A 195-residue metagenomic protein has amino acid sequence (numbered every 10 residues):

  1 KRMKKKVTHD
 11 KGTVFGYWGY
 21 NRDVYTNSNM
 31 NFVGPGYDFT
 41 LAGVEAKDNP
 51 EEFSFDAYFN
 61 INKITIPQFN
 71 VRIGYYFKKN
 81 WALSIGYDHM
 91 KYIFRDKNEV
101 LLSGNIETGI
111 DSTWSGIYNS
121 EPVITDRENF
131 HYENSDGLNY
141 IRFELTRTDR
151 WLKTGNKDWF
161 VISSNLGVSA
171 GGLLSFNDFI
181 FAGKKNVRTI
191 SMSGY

Functional and structural regions predicted by a protein language model:
K1-Y75: Short glycine/proline- and aromatic-enriched beta-strand/turn motifs that initiate or cap beta-hairpins
M3-K4, D56-F59, R127-E133, F179-I190: Extracellular loop and loop/strand-boundary signature of outer-membrane beta-barrel proteins
D10-V14, T65-F69, S135-I141, R188-Y195: Residues that define the transmembrane beta-barrel architecture of outer-membrane proteins
K11, R72-D178: Gram-negative (and chloroplast) outer-membrane scaffold detector with strong preference for beta-barrel transmembrane
G19-N21, N70, G167-G171, Y195: Glycine-centered small-residue hotspots that permit tight backbone geometry or close packing
P35-F39, S103-N105, K184-V187: Short, low-complexity, polar/charged sequence segments that are solvent-exposed and flexible
G43-N49, S103, D111-W114, M192-G194: Short, surface-exposed, polar/charged, turn-prone segments marking secondary-structure boundaries
